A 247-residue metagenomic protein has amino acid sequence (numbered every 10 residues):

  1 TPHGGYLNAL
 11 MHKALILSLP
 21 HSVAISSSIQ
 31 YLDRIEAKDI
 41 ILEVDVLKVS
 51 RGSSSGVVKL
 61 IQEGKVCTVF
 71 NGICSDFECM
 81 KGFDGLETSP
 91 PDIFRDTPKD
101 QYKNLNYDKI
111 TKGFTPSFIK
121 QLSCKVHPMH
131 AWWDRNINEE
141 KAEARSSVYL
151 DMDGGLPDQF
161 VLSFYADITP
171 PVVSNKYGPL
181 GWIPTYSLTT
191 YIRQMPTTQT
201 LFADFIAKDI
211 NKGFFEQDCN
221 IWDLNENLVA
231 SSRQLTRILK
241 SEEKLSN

Functional and structural regions predicted by a protein language model:
T1-N247: Terminal targeting signals and extreme-terminal segments of soluble enzymes
